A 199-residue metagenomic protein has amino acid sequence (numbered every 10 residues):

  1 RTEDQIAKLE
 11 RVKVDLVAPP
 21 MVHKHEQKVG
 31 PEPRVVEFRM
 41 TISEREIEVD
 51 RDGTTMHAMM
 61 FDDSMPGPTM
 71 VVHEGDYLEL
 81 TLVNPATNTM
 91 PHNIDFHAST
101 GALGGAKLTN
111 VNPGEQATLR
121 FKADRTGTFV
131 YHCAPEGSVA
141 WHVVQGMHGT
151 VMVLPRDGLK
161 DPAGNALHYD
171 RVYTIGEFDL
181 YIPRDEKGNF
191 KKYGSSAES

Functional and structural regions predicted by a protein language model:
R1-H92, F96-L103, L108, P113-Q116 (+2 more regions): N-terminal, post-signal-peptide metal-ligating segments of extracellular/periplasmic oxidoreductases, dominated by
K28-V29, T41, G164, I175 (+1 more regions): Non-catalytic, glycine-rich low-complexity segments
V35, H142-H148, D170-V172: Short edge beta-strand segments in beta-sheet-rich domains
I42, V151-P155, E177: Interdomain boundary/hinge segments at the C-termini of tandem beta-sandwich modules
S43, V83, A134, E177-L180: Active-site-proximal beta-strand/loop segments in catalytic clefts of secreted hydrolases
E48-D50, W141-H142, D161-P162, P183-E186: Short helix/loop capping segments that flank catalytic or ligand/cofactor-binding pockets
E79-H92, A98-D161: Extracellular/periplasmic metallocenter environments
Y169-S199: Acidic-aromatic/histidine active-site loop/patch
